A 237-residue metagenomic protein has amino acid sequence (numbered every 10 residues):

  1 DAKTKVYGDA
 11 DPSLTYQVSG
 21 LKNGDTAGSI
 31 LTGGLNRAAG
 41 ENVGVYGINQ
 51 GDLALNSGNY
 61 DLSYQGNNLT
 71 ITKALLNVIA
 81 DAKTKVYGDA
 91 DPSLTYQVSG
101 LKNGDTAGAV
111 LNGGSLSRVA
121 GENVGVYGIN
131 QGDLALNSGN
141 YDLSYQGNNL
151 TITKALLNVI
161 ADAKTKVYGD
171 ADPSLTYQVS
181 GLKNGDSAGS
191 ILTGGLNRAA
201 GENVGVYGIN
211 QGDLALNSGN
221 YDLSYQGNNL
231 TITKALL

Functional and structural regions predicted by a protein language model:
D1-L237: Short loop/turn motifs that initiate or flank beta-strands
